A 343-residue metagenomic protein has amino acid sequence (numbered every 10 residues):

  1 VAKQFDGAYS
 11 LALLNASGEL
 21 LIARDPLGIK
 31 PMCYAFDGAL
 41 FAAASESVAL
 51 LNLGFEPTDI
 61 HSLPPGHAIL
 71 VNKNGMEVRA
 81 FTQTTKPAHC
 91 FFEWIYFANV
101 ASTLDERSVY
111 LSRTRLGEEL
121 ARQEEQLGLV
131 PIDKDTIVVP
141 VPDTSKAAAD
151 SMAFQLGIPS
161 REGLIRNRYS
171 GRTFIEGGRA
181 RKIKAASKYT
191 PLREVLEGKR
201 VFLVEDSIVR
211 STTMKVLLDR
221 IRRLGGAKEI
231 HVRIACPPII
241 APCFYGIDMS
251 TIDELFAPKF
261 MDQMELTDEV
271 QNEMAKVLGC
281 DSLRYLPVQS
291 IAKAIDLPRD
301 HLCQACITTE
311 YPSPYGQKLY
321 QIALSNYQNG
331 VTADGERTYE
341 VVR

Functional and structural regions predicted by a protein language model:
V1-S145, A153-R193, D300, A305-P312 (+2 more regions): N-terminal segments that mediate ammonia production and transfer in glutamine-dependent amidotransferase systems
S17, R24, D219-R343: PRPP-dependent phosphoribosyltransferase catalytic core
L21, I137, F202, E229-H231: A structural signal for isolated positions on well-ordered beta-strands in alpha/beta enzyme cores
S62-L63, I132, E194-E197, G225 (+2 more regions): A structural signal for short secondary-structure junctions
R107-S108, Y189-R193, L203-V209, F256-D262: Short, contiguous acidic/charged loop-to-helix segments that flank catalytic cores in large enzymes
D135-A147, R168-S170, A235-I240, P287-I295: A glycine-rich phosphate-binding loop feature that marks nucleotide/adenosyl-phosphate handling sites
V138, S145-M152, L156, S160 (+1 more regions): Extended, hydrophobic alpha-helical segments in both membrane/secreted and soluble proteins
I175-A180, V201-F202, E269: Metal-dependent DNA phosphodiester-chemistry modules and their immediately adjacent helices/loops in DNA-processing
